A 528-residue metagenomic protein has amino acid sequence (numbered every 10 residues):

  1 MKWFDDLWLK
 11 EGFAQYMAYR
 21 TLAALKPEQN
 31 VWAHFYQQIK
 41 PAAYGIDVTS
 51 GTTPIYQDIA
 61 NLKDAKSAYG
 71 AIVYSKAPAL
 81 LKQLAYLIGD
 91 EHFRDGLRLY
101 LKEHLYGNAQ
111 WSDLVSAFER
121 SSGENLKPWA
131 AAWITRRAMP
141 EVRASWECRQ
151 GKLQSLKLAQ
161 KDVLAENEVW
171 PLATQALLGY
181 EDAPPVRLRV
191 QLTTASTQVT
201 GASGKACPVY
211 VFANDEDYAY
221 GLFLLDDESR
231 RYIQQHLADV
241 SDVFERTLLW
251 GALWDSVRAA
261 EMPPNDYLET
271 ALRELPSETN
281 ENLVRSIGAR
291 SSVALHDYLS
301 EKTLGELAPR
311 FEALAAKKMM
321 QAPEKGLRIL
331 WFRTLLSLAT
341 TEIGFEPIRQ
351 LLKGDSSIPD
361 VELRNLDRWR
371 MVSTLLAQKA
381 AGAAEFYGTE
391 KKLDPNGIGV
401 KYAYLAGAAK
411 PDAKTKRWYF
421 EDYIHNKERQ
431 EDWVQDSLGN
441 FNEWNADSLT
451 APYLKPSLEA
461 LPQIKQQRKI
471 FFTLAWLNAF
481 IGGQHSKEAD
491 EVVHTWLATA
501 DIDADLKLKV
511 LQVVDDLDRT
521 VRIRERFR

Functional and structural regions predicted by a protein language model:
M1-A165, V293-A294, E306-L314, K325-W331 (+3 more regions): Hydrophobic alpha-helical and helix-loop surface patches within well-folded domains that function as non-catalytic
G12, D47, L192-S196, A260: Glycine-centered flexibility motif
A18-A23, P27-N30, F35, T49-S50 (+15 more regions): General "foldedness" signal
T21, I88, R137, T174-A176 (+3 more regions): Generic hydrophobic alpha-helical segments
P27-E28, F35-Y36, A42, Q175-L178 (+2 more regions): Short, low-complexity, polar/charged sequence segments that are solvent-exposed and flexible
K40-P41, A71, L153, E166-E168 (+2 more regions): Long, ordered, helix-rich scaffold segments
L126-K127, R137-N214: Beta-strand-rich binding/interaction modules
